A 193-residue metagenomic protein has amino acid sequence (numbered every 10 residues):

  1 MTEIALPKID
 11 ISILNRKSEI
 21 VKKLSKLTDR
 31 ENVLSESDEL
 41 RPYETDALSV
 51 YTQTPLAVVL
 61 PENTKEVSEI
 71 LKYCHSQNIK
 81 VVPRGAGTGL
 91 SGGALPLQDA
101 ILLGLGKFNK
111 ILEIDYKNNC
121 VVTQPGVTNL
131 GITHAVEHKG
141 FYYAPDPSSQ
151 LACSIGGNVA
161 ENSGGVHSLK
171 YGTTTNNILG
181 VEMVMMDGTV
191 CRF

Functional and structural regions predicted by a protein language model:
M1-K72, G89-N119, H134, S148 (+1 more regions): N-terminal flexible segment immediately upstream of the FAD-binding catalytic core in FAD-dependent oxidoreductases
I79-K80, Y142: Residue-level detector of anion-binding/catalytic polar loops
V82-R84: Conserved PLP-anchoring active-site segment centered on the Schiff-base-forming lysine
K110-F193: FAD-binding subdomain of flavoenzyme oxidoreductases
